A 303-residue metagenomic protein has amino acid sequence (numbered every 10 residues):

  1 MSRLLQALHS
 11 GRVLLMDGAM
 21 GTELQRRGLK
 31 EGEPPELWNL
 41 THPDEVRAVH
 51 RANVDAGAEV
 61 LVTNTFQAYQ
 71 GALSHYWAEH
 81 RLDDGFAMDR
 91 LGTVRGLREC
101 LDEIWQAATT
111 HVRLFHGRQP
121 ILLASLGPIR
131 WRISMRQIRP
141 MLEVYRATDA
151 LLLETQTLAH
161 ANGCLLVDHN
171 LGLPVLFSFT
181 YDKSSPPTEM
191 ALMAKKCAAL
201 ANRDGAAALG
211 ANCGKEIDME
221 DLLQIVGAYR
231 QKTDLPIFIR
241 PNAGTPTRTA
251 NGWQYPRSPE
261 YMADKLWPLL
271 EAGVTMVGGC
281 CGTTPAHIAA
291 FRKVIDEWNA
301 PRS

Functional and structural regions predicted by a protein language model:
M1-S303: Domain-level signal for soluble alpha/beta catalytic cores
